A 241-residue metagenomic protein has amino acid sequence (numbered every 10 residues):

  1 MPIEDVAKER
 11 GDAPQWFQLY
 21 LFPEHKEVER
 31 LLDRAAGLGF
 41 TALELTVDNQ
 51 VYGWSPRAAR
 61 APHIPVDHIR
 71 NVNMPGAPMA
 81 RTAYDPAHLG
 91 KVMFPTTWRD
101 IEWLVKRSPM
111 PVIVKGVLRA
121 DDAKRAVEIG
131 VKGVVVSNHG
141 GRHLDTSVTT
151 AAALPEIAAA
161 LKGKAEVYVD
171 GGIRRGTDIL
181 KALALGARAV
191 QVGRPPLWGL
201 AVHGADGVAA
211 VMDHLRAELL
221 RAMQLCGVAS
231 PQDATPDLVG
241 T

Functional and structural regions predicted by a protein language model:
M1-F17: A glycine-rich phosphate/pyrophosphate-binding beta-strand-loop-alpha-helix module
E4-E9, F22-V169, T177-W198: Alpha/beta enzyme core
P14-Q15, V112, A165, S230: Secondary-structure boundary/capping signal
W16, N138, L200-G204: Short amphipathic alpha-helical segments at helix-loop
P196-L197, H203-T241: C-terminal extensions of enzymes
